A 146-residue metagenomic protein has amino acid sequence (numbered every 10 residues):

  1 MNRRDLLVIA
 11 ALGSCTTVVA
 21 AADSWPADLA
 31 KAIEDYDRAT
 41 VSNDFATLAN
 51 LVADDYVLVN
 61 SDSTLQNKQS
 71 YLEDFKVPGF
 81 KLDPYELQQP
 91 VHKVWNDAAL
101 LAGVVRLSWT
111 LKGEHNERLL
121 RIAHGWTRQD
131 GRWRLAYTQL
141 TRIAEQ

Functional and structural regions predicted by a protein language model:
M1-D5: Twin-arginine (Tat) signal peptide motif
L6-I9, G13, A21-N50, V57-Q146: A beta-strand edge to alpha-helix "cap/lid" segment located at domain peripheries
